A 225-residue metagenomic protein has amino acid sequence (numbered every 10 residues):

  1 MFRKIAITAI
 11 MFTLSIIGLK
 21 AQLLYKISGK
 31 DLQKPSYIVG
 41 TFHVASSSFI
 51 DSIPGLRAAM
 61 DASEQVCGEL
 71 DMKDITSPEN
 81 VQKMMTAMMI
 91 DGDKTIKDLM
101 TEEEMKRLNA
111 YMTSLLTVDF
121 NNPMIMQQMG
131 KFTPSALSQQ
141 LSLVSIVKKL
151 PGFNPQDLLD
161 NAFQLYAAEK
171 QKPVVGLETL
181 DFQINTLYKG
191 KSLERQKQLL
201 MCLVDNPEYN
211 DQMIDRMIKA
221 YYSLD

Functional and structural regions predicted by a protein language model:
M1-F2: N-terminal secretory signal peptides that target proteins for export/translocation
I5-L14: Sec-dependent N-terminal signal peptides
L14-S15, S52: Single-residue recognition of alpha-helix boundary sites
I16-A21: Sec/Tat signal peptide C-region and signal peptidase I cleavage site
K26-S36, F42-D225: Structured, acidic catalytic/metal-binding patches in enzyme active sites
